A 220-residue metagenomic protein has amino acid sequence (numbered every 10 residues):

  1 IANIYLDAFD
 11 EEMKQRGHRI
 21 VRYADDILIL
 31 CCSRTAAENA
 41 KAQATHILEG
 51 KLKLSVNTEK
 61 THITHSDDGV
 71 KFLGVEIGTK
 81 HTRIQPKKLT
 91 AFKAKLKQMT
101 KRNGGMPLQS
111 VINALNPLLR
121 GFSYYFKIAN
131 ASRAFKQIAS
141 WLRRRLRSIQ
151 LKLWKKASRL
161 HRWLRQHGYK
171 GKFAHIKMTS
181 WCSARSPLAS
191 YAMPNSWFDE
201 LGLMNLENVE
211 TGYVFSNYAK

Functional and structural regions predicted by a protein language model:
I1-K220: Non-catalytic terminal/accessory segments
